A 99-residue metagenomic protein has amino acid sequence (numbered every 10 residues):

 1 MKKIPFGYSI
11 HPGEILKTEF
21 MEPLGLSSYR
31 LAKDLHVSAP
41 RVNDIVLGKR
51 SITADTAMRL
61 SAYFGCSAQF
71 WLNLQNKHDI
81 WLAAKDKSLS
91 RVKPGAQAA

Functional and structural regions predicted by a protein language model:
M1-I4, Q97-A99: Intrinsically disordered, low-complexity and often Lys/Arg-enriched segments
K2-L26, N73: A short, Lys/Arg-rich alpha-helix, primarily the initiator
K17, V42-N43, A68: Alpha-helical structural signal
M21, A32, S61: The alpha-helix within a helix-turn-helix
G25-D44: Short alpha-helical DNA-recognition segment
S38, K49, F64, Q75-H78: The DNA-recognition helices of helix-turn-helix-type DNA-binding domains
K49-A62: Short, basic-rich loop-to-helix N-cap that marks the start of a DNA-contacting helix
L72-A99: Short, charged recognition helix plus adjacent turn of helix-turn-helix-like nucleic-acid-binding domains
